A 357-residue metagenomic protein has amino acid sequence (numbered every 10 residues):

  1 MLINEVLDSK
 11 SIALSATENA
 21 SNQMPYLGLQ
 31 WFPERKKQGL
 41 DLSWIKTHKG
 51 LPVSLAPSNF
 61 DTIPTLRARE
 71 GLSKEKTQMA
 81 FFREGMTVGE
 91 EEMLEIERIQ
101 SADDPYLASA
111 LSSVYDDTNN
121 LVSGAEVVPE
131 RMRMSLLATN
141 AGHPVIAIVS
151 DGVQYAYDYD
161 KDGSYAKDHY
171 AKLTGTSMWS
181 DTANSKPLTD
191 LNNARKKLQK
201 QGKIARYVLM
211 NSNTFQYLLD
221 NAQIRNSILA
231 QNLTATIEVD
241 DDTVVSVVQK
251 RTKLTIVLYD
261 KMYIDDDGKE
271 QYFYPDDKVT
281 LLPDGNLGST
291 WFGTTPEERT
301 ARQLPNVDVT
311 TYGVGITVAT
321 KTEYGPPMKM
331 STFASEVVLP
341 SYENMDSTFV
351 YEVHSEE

Functional and structural regions predicted by a protein language model:
M1-S43, S341-E357: N-terminal alpha-helical "arm" segments
E5-Q23, Q154-K186: Hydrophobic alpha-helical segments and helix pairs
A16-T17, D190-R195, P340: Short, Φ-rich (hydrophobic/aromatic) sequence segments
W31-I99: Assembly/oligomerization interface modules of large self-assembling protein complexes
G50, G142, D151-G152, G163 (+3 more regions): Intrinsic-disorder/low-complexity loop/linker signature
A80-Y165, P187-N213, M328-S335: Long, contiguous amphipathic alpha-helices that act as assembly "spine/axial" helices in icosahedral shell and virion
S177-N213, L219-N221, R225-L229, A235-V239: Acidic/histidine-enriched, beta-strand-rich ligand/metal-binding domains
N221, R225-E357: Sequence/fold signature of self-assembling virion shell proteins
